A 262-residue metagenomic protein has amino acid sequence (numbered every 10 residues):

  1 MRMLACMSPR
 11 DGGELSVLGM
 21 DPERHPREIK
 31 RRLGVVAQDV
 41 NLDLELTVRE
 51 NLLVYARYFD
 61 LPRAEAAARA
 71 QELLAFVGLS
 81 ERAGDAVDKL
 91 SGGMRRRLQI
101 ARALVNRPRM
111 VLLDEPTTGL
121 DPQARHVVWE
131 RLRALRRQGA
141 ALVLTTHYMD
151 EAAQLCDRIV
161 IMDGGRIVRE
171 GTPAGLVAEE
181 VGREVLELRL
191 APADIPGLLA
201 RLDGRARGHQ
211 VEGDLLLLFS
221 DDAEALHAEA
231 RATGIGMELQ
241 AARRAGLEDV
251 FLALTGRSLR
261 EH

Functional and structural regions predicted by a protein language model:
A5: Helix-to-loop junction immediately C-terminal to a conserved catalytic motif
G13-D21, I29: Conserved ABC transporter NBD signature motif
L53, R57, A64-R82: Conserved ABC ATPase "signature" region
R107: Conserved catalytic motifs of ABC-family nucleotide-binding domains
V111-D114: Catalytic Walker B motif of ABC-type/P-loop ATPase nucleotide-binding domains
W129-D221: ABC transporter nucleotide-binding domain
